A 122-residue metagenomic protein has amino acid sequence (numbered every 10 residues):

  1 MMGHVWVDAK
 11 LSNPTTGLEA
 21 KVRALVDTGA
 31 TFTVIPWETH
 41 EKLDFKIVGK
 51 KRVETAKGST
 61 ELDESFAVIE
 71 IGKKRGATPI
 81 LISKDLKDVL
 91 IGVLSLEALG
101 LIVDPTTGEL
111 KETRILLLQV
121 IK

Functional and structural regions predicted by a protein language model:
M1-K122: Pepsin/retropepsin-fold aspartyl endopeptidases
